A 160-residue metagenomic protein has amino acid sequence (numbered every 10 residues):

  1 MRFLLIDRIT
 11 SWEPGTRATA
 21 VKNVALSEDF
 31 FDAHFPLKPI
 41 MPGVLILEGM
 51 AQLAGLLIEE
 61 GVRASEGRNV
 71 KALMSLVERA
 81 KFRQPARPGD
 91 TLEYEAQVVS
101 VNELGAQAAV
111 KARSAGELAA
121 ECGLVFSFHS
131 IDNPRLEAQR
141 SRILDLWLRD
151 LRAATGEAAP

Functional and structural regions predicted by a protein language model:
M1-M41, L45, P160: Catalytic strand-loop segment that frames the active site of acyl-thioester-processing enzymes
F3-L5, L92, A106: Hydrophobic core residues within well-ordered beta-strands of beta-rich domains
I6, V77, A119-E121: Hydrophobic residues on conserved beta-strands that form the core of alpha/beta folds
D7-T10, E78, R83, Q97-V99: Conserved positions in beta-strands of structured domains
G15, A86-P88, Q97-P160: HotDog/MaoC-like acyl-thioester-processing domains
K22, E95-V98: Short, hydrophobic/aromatic-enriched beta-strand segments in well-ordered soluble domains
H34-P42, I46-L56, K71-M74: Compact, glycine-rich, soluble single-domain proteins
A54-E93, S127-H129: Hydrophobic beta-strand-centered segment that forms part of the acyl-chain substrate-binding groove
